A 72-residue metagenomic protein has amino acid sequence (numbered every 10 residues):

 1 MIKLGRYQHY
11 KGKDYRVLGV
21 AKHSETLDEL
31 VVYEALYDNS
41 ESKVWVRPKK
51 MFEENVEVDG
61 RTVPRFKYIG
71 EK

Functional and structural regions predicted by a protein language model:
M1-K72: Mixed-charge, low-complexity intrinsically disordered regions
